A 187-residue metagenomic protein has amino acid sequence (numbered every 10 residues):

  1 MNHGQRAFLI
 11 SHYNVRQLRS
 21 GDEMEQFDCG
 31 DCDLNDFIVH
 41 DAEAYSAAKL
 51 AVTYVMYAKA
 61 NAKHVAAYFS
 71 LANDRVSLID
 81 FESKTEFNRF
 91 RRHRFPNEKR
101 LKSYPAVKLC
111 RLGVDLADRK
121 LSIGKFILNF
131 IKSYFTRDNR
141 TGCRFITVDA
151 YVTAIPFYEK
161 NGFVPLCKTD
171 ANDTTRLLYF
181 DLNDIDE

Functional and structural regions predicted by a protein language model:
Q5-A48, H64: Short amphipathic alpha-helix that is part of the acyltransferase structural core
K49-S70, E82-E86: Conserved beta-hairpin
A66, D118, C143-F145: Short Lys/Arg-rich amphipathic alpha-helical segments
S70-R111: Conserved acyl-donor/pantetheine-binding loop and adjacent beta-alpha core of acyl/acetyltransferases and related
C110-K120: A short, internal acetyl-CoA/4′-phosphopantetheine-binding micro-motif in the GNAT/acyltransferase core
K120-Y134: Conserved acetyl-CoA-binding loop-helix of GNAT-fold acetyltransferases
G142-T153, C167-E187: C-terminal "cap" of GNAT-fold acetyltransferases
V148, Y158-E159, F163: Conserved active-site tyrosine of GNAT-family acetyltransferases
